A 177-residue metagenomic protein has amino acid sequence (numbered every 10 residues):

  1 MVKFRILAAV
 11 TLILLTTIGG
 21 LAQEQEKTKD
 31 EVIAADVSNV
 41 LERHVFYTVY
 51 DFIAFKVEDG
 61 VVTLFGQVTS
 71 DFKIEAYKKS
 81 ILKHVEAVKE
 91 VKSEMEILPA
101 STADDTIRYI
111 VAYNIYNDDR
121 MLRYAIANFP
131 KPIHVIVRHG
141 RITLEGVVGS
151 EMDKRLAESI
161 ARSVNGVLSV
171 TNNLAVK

Functional and structural regions predicted by a protein language model:
V2-A8, T16-K177: N-terminal targeting leaders
